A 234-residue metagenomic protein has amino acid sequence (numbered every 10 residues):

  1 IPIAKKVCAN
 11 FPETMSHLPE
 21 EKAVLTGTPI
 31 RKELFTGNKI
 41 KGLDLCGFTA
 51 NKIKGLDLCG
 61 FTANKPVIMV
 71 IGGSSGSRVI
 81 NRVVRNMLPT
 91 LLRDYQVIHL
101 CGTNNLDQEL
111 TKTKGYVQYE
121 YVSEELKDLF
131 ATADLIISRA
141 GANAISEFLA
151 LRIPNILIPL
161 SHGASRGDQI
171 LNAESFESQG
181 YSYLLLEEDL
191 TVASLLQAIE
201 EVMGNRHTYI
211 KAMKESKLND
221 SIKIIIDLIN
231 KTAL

Functional and structural regions predicted by a protein language model:
I1-G37, F48, F61: Active-site-proximal region of nucleotide-activated glycan assembly enzymes, centered on histidine/acidic-rich loops
P2-I3, D128-T132, A150: Alpha-helix C-terminal capping/helix-to-coil transition sites in glycosyltransferase folds
N38-L43, F48, T62-I136, I170-E174 (+2 more regions): Donor-nucleotide binding loops and adjacent catalytic segments primarily of GT-B fold Leloir glycosyltransferases
Y119, A131-S146, I153-P154: Acidic donor-binding loop of glycosyltransferase active sites
K127, I145-L151, E174: Short alpha-helical segment that forms part of, or immediately flanks, the ligand-binding pocket in carbohydrate-active
S138, P154-R166: Short hydrophobic beta-strand element within catalytic cores of glycosyltransferases and related nucleotide-activated
H207-N219: A short, well-ordered alpha-helix in the C-terminal region of glycosyltransferases
L218-L234: C-terminal alpha-helical cap of glycosyltransferases
